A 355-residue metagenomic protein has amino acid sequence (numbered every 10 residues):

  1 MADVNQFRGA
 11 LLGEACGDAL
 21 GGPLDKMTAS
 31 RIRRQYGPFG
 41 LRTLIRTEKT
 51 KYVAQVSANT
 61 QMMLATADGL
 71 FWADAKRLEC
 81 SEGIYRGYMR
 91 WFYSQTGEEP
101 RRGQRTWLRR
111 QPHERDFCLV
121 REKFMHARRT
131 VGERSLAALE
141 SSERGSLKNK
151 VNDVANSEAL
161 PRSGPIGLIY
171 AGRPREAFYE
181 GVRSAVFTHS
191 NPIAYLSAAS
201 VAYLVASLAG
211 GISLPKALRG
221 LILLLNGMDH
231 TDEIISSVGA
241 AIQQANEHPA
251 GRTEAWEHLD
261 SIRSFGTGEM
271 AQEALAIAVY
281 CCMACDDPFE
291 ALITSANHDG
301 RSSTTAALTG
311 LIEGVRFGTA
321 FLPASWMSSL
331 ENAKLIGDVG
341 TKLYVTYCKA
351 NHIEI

Functional and structural regions predicted by a protein language model:
M1-I355: Structured, active/binding-site neighborhoods that engage oxygen-rich ligands
